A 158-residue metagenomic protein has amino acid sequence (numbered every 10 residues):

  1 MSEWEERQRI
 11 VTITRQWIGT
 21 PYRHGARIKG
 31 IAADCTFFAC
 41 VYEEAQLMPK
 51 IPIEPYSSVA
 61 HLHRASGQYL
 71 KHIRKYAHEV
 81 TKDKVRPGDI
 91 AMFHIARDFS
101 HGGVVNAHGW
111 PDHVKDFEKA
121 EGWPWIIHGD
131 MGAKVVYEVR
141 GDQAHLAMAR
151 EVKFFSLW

Functional and structural regions predicted by a protein language model:
M1-G30: N-terminal intrinsically disordered, low-complexity, charge/repeat-rich segments that act as generic
S2-V11, I53-A149, W158: ...with weaker cross-activation on analogous glycine-rich loops/strands in unrelated enzymes
Q8, T12-Q16, T36-C40, A60: Internal, well-ordered alpha-helical scaffold/interface segments that support domain packing or protein-protein contacts
I18-P21, Q46, A77: Sec/Tat-exported extracytoplasmic proteins
A26-Q46: Active-site nucleophilic cysteine motif
G30, R150, F155-S156: N-terminal non-globular leader segments, chiefly Sec-dependent signal peptides
